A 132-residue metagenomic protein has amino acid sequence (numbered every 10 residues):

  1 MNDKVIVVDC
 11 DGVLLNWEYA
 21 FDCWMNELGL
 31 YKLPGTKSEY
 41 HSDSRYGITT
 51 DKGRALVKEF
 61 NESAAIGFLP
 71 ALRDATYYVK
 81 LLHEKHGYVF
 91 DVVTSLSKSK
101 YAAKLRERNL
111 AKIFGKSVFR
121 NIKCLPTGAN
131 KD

Functional and structural regions predicted by a protein language model:
M1-A55: Active-site neighborhood of HAD-like aspartate-dependent phosphohydrolases
M1-D3, H86, K131: Residue-level preference for short coil/turn positions at secondary-structure junctions
L15-W17, C23, V89-F90, S99-A103 (+1 more regions): Short catalytic/ligand-binding loop motif for oxyanion handling, primarily in non-cytosolic enzymes, centered on
W24, E59-F60, I113: Residues that form generic nucleotide/phosphate-binding pockets
Y31-L33, E39-K80, H86: Metal-dependent phosphoesterase signature
I66-R106, L110: Substrate-recognition element of Asp-dependent hydrolases with the DxDx(T/V) motif
H86, F114, V118-R120: Electrostatic, structured charged patches in enzyme active sites and in nucleic-acid/phosphate-binding
N121-D132: Conserved Lys-Pro-Asp/Glu-containing loop-to-beta segment of HAD-superfamily phosphomonoesterases, centered on
